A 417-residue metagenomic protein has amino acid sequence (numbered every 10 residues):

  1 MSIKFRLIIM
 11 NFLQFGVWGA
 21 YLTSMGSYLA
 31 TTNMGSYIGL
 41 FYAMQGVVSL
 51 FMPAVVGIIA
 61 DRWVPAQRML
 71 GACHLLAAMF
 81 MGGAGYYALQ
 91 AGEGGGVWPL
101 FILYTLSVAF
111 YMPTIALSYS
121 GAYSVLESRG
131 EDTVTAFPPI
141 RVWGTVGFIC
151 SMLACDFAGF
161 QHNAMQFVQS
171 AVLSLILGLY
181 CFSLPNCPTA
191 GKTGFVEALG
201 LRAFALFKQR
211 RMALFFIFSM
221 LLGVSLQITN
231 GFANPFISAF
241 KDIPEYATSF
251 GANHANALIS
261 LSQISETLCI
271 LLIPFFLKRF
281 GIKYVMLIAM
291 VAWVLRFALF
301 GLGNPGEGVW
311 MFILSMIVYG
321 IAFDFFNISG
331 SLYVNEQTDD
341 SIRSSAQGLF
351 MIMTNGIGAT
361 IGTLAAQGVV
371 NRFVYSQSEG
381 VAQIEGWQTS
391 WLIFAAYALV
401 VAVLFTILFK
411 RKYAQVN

Functional and structural regions predicted by a protein language model:
M1-L50, R211-A247, H254-A255, N327: Helix-loop boundary and gating motifs at the non-cytosolic
L40-A60, A257-I273: Central cavity-lining transmembrane alpha-helices of secondary-active solute carriers, predominantly the Major
V55, G82-L89, S174-N186, V374 (+1 more regions): Multi-pass alpha-helical transporter architecture, strongest for 12-TM Major Facilitator/SLC carriers used
D61-L75, K278-M290: Cytoplasmic membrane-interface "Motif A"-like loop-to-helix N-cap segments of 12-TM Major Facilitator Superfamily
L75-G94, V291-P305: C-terminal ends and interior cores of transmembrane alpha-helices in multi-pass membrane transporters/permeases
R129-D132, F182-R202, N417: Flexible cytoplasmic inter-helical loops of multi-pass small-molecule transporters
F157-L173, G368-A398: A membrane-interface helix-boundary motif in multi-pass transporters
Y284-G330: C-terminal transmembrane helical hairpin of 12-TM major facilitator-type secondary transporters
